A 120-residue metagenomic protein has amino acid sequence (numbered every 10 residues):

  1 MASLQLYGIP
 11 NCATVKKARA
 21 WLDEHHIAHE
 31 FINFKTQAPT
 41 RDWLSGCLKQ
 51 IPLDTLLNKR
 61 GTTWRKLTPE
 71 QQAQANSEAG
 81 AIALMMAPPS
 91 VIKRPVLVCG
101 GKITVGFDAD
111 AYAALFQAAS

Functional and structural regions predicted by a protein language model:
M1-H25, H29-Q37: Local sequence-structure signature of Cys/Sec-based thiol-disulfide redox active-site neighborhoods
F34-S120: Thiol/selenol-based redox catalytic cores and closely related redox-interacting motifs
